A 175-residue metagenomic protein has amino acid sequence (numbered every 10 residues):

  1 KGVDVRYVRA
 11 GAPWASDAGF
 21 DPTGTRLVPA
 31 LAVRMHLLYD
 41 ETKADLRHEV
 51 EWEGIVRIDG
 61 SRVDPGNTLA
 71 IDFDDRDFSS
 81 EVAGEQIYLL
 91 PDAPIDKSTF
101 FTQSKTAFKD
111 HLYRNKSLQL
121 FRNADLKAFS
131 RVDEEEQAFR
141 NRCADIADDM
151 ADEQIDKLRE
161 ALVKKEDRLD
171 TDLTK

Functional and structural regions predicted by a protein language model:
K1-K175: Terminal-proximal interaction/regulatory segments of ATP-powered molecular machines
